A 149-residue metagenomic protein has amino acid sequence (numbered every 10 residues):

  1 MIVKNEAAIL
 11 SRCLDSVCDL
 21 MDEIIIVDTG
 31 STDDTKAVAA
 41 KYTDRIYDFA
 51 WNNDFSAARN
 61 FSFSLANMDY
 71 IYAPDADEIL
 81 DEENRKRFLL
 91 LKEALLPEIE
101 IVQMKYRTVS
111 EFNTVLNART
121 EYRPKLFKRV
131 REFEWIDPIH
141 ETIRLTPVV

Functional and structural regions predicted by a protein language model:
I2-E23: Short, well-formed alpha-helical segments that are part of the catalytic scaffolds of diverse glycosyltransferases
S11, G30, A50, M68: Active-site-proximal cofactor/substrate-binding loop regions of enzyme domains
S16, D28-V38, W51, D75: A conserved acidic beta->alpha catalytic loop
I25-D28, Y47: Conserved beta-strand positions in the Rossmann-like core of class I SAM-dependent methyltransferases
K36-F61, L65: Conserved donor nucleotide-binding strand/loop of the catalytic core
S56-F63, D69, P74, L80-V149: Catalytic-site signature of metal-activated, phosphate-bearing donor transferases, centered on the GT-A/GT-A-like
